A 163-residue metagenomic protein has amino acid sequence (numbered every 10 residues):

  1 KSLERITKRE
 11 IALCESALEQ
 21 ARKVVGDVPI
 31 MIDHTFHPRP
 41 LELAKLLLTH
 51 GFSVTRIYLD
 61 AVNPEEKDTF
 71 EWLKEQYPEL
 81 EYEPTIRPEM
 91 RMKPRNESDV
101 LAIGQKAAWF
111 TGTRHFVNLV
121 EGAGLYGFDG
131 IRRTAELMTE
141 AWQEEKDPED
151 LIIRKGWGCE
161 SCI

Functional and structural regions predicted by a protein language model:
K1-I163: An N-terminal assembly and electron-transfer interface module characteristic of large anaerobic redox and radical
